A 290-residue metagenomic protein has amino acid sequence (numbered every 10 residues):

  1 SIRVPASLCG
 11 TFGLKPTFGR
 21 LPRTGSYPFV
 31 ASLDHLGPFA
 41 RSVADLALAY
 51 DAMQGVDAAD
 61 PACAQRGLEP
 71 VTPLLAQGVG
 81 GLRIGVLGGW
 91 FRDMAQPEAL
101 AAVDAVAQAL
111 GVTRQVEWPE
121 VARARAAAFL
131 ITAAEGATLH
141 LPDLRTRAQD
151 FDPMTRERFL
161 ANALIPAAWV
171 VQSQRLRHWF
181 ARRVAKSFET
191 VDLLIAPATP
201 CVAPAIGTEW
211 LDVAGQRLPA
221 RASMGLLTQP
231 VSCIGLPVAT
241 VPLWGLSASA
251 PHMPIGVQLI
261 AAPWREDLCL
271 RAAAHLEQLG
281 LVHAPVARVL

Functional and structural regions predicted by a protein language model:
S1-L36, G89, A196-R217: Short glycine/serine-rich loop/turn segments
F12-K15, A44-D51, D104-A107, A137-L141 (+2 more regions): Predominant activation on well-ordered alpha-helical scaffold segments within soluble catalytic domains
F12-L100, L279-L290: A short helix-breaking turn/cap at a secondary-structure junction
D34-R41, F159-I165, L259-I260: Short, well-ordered beta-strand elements within core beta-sheets of diverse protein domains
D60-L68, L82-R83, G88-W90, V116-L130 (+1 more regions): Flexible, acidic loop-helix segments that line cofactor/substrate-binding pockets
A95-E117, L141-A148, V170, Q174-V191: Acyltransferase
A95-P97, R125, P204-G207: Short glycine-/acidic-enriched loop or helix-start segments at secondary-structure transitions that form or flank
P142, M154, L164-L290: Glycine-rich, small-residue loops and helix-cap segments that act as flexible hinges at active-site edges
